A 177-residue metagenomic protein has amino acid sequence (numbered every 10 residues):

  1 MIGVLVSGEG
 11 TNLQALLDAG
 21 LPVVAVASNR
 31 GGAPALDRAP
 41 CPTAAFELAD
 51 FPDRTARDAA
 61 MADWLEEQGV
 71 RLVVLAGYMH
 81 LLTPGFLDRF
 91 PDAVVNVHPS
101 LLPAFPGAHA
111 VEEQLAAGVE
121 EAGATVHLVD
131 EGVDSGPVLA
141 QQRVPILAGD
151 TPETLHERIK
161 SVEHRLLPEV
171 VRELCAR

Functional and structural regions predicted by a protein language model:
M1-R177: One-carbon transfer enzymes
